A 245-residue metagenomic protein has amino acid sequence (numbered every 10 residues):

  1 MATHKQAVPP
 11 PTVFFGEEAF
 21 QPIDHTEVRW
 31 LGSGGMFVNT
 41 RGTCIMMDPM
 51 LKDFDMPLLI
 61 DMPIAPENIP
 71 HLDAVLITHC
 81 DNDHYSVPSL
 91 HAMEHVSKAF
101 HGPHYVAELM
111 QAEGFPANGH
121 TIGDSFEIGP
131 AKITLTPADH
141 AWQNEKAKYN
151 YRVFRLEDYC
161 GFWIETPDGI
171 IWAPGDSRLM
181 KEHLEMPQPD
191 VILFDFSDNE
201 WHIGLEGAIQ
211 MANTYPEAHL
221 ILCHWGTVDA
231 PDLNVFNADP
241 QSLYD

Functional and structural regions predicted by a protein language model:
T3-I23, G102-D168, S242-D245: Metallo-beta-lactamase
F14-F20, F37-C80, V87-A92, W142-R152 (+1 more regions): Pre-active-site segment of Zn-dependent metallo-hydrolases
E27-W30, C44-D48, K132-A138, I170-D176: Active-site-proximal beta-strand elements of phosphoester/diester hydrolases
T43, H95-A99, Y215-I221: A short helix->loop->beta-strand "cap" motif at the edges of active sites that frequently abuts
M46-D48, H71-D83, H101-H104, W172-G175 (+2 more regions): Active-site neighborhood of phospho(di)ester-bond hydrolases with catalytic His/Asp-centered motifs
F54, D81-Y85, A107-L109, D124-E127 (+4 more regions): Active-site environment of divalent metal-dependent phosphoester hydrolases
Q111-S125, G129, I209, N213-D245: Binuclear metal-ion centers of metallo-dependent hydrolases, dominated by the metallo-beta-lactamase
N144-T214: Active-site-proximal loop/helix segments of hydrolase catalytic cores
